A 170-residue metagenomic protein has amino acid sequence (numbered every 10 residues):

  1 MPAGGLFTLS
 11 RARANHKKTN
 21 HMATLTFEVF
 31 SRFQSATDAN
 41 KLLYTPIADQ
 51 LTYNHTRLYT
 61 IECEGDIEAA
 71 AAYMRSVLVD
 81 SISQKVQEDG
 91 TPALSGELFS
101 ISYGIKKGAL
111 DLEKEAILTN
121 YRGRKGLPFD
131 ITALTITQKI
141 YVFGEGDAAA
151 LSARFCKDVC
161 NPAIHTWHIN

Functional and structural regions predicted by a protein language model:
G5-H21: Short, Lys/Arg-enriched N-terminal segments with co-localized hydrophobic residues within the first ~10-30 amino acids
H16-N170: Core nucleic-acid recognition elements
